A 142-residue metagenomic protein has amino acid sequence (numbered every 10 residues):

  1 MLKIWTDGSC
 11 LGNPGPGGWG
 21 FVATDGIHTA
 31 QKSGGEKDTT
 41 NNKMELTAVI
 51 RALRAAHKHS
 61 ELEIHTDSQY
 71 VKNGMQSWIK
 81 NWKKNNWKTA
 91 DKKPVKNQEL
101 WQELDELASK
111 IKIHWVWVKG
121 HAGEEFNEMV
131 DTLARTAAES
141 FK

Functional and structural regions predicted by a protein language model:
M1-K3: Extreme N-terminal starter segment of soluble prokaryotic enzymes
T6-P16, I50-M129, L133, A138: RNase H catalytic domain
G18-D25: Short beta-strand scaffold segments in enzyme catalytic cores
I27-E45: A short, polar/acidic, helix/strand-boundary loop motif
S140-K142: Acidic two-metal-ion nuclease catalytic site recognized across multiple nuclease folds, prominently DnaQ/RNase D-T
